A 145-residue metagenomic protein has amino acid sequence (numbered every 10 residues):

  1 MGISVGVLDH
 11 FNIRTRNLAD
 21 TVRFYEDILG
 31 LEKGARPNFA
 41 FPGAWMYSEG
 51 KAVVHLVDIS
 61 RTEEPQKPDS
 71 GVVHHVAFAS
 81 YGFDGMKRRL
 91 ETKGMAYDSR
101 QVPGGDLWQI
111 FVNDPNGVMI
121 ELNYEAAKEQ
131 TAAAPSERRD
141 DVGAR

Functional and structural regions predicted by a protein language model:
M1-S4, K87-R145: Vicinal oxygen chelate
V7-R16, A44-Y47, P65-R89, W108-N113 (+1 more regions): Vicinal oxygen chelate
R14-V53: Core segments of cupin and vicinal oxygen chelate
D20-R23, D27, D84-T92, A96: Replace "anionic and nucleotidyl ligands
A35-N38, H74, R100-V102: Short beta-strand
F41-P42, R61-Q66, Q130-A132: A short, acidic/glycine-rich surface segment
H55-V57, E121: Conserved beta-strand in the GNAT
